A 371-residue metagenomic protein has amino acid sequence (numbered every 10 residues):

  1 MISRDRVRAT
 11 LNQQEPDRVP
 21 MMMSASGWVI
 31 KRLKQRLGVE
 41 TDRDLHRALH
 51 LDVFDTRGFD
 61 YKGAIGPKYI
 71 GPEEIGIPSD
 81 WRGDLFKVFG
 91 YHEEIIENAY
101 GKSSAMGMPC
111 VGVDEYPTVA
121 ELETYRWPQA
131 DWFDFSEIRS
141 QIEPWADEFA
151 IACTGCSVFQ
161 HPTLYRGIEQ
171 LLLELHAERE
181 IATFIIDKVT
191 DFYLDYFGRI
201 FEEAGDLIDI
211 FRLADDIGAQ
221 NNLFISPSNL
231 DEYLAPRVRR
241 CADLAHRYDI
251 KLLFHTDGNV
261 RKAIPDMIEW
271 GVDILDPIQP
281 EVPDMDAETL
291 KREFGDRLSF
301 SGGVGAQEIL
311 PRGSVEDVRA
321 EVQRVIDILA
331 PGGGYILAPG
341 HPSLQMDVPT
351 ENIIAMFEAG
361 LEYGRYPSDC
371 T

Functional and structural regions predicted by a protein language model:
M1-R36, K102, M108-C110, T118-T371: Active-site loop segments of alpha/beta catalytic cores
I2, H46, H50, P78-S79 (+2 more regions): Residue-level detector of functionally special positions within alpha-helical transmembrane segments of multi-pass
P20-M21, L33-G38, G58, D84-G90: N-terminal capping/small domains of soluble enzymes
Q35-G71: Segments that shape or occlude catalytic/ligand-binding pockets
R57, S79, T256: Aromatic-residue-lined binding/catalytic grooves and analogous aromatic/hydrophobic interfacial grooves in multimeric
A64-R126, E148: A contiguous, low-structure linker/loop signature
